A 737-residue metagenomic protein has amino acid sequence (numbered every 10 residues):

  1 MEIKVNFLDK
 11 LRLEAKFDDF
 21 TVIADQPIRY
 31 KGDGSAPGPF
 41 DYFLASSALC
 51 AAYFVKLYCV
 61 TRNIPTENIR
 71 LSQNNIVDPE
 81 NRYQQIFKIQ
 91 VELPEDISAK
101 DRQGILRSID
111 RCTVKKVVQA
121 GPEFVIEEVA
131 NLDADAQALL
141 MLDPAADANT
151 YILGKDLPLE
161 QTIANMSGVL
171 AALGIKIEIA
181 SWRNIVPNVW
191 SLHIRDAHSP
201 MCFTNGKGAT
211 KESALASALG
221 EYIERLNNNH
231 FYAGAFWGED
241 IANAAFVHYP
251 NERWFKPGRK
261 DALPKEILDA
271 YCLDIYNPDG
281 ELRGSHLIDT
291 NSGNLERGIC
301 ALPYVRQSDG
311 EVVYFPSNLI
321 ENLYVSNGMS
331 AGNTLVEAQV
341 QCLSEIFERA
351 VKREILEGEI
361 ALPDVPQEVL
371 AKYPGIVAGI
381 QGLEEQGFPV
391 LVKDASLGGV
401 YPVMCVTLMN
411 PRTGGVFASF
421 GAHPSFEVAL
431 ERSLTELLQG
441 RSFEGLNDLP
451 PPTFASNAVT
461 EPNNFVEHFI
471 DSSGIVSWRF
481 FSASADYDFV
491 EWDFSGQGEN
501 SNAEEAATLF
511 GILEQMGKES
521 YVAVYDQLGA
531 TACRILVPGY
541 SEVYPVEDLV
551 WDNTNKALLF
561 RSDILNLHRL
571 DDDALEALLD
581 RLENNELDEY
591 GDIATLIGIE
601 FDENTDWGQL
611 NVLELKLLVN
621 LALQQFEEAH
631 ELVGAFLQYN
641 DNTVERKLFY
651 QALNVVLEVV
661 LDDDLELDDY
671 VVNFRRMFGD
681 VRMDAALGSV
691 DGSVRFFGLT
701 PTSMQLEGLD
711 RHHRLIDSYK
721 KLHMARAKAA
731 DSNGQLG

Functional and structural regions predicted by a protein language model:
M1-A45, Y53-L140: Extended beta-strand/beta-hairpin segments
F7, S47, K155-P158: N-terminal amphipathic alpha-helix initiation
A45-S46, A99, L370, N500: Residue-level marker of alpha-helix boundaries and capping positions
S47, I97, D101, N327-S330 (+1 more regions): Short, well-structured alpha-helical patches and their helix-loop capping segments that border functional surfaces
D135-G737: Helix-biased "structured C-terminal domain" signature
